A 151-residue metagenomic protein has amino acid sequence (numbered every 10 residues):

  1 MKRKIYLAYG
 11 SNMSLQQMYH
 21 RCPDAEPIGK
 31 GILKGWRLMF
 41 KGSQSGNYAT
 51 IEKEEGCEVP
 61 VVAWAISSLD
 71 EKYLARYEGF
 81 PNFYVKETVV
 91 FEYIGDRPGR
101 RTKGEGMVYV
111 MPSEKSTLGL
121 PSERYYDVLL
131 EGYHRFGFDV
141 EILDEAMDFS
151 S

Functional and structural regions predicted by a protein language model:
M1-S151: Glycine-aromatic micro-motifs
